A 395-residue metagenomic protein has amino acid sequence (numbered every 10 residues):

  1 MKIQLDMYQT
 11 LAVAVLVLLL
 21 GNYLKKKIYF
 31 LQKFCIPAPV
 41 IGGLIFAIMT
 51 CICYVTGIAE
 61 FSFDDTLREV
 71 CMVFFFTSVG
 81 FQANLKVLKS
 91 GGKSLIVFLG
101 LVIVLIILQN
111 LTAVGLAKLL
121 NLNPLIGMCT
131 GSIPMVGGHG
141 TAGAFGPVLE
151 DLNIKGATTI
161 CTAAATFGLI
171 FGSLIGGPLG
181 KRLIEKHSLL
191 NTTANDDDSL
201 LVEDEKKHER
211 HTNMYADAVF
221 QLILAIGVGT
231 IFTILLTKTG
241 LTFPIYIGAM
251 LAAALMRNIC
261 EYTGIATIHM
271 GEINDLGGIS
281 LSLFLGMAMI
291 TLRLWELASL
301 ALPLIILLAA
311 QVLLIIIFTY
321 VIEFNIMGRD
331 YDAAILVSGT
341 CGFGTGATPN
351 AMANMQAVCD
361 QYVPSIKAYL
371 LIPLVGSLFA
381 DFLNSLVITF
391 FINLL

Functional and structural regions predicted by a protein language model:
K2-L16, S62-F75, L125-S132, G240-A252 (+3 more regions): Structural signature of hydrophobic alpha-helical transmembrane segments
V17, L44-C51, D64-G92, L251-C260 (+1 more regions): Hydrophobic transmembrane alpha-helices of secondary-active transporters and Na+-translocating membrane complexes
V17-L18, L169-Y262: Membrane-embedded hairpin module used as a gating/binding unit in multi-pass transport and secretion proteins
L20-Q32, S78-S90, L179-K181, L255-M270 (+1 more regions): C-terminal ends of transmembrane helices
L24-V40, G57, F61, T230-L251 (+1 more regions): Flexible hinge motifs at transmembrane-helix junctions and intramembrane kinks/re-entrant loops in multi-pass membrane
N84-V114, V219-L222, I290-Y320: Entry/N-cap segments of selected transmembrane alpha helices and their immediately preceding amphipathic helices
T112, L116-G156, I160, F167 (+3 more regions): Alpha-helical membrane segments and immediately flanking helix-loop junctions that form or couple to the substrate/ion
G115-L122, A165-V202, F318-Y331, G376-L395: Juxtamembrane and boundary regions of transmembrane helices in multi-pass small-molecule transporters and channels
